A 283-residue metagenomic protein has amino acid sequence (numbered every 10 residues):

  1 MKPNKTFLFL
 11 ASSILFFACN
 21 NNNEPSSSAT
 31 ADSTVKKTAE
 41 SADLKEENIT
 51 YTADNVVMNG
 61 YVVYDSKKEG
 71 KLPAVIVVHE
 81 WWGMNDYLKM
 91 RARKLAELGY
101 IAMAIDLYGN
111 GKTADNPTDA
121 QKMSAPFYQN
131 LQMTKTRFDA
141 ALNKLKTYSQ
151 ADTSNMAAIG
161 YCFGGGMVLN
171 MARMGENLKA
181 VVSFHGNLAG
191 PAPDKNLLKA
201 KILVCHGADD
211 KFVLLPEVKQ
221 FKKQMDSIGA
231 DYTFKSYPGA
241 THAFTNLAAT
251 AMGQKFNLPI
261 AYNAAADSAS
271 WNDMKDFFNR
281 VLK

Functional and structural regions predicted by a protein language model:
L15-A18: C-terminal motif of bacterial Sec signal peptides marking the signal peptidase cleavage site
N20-N22: Bacterial signal peptide processing site
E24-P25, A29-E40, N48-Y148, A248-I260: Serine-hydrolase catalytic machinery in alpha/beta-hydrolase-like enzymes
R91, L214-Q224: Short alpha-helix in the alpha/beta-hydrolase fold that links the catalytic acid
F138-K199: Primarily recognizes the serine-hydrolase "nucleophile elbow" in alpha/beta-hydrolase and SGNH/GDSL folds
V204-H206: Short beta-strand/loop motif that positions the catalytic acidic residue of the alpha/beta-hydrolase fold
D209-V213, H242-A243: Acidic catalytic loop of the alpha/beta-hydrolase fold
D231-K283: C-terminal catalytic histidine-bearing segment of alpha/beta-hydrolase fold enzymes
